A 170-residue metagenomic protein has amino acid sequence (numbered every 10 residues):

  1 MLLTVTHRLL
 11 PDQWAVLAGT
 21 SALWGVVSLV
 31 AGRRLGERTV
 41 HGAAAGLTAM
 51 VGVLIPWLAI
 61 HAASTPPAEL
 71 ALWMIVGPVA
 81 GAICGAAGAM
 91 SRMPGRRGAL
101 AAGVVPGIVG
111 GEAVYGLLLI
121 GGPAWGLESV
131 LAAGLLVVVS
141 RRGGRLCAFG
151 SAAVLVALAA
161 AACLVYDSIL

Functional and structural regions predicted by a protein language model:
M1-L58, A62: N-terminal topogenic module of multi-pass integral membrane proteins
L10-L23, P66-P78, L119-V130: Structural signature of hydrophobic alpha-helical transmembrane segments
G25-V27, V53-L54, G77-C84, V130-V139 (+1 more regions): Alpha-helical transmembrane segments and their membrane-interface exit regions
L29-G42, C84-A101, L136-G150: Cytoplasmic membrane-interface segments at the C-terminal ends of transmembrane helices
A43-G52, A101-V109, C147-A160: Central hydrophobic cores of alpha-helical transmembrane segments in multi-pass integral membrane proteins
I55-I120: Membrane-proximal helix-loop-helix units in multi-pass membrane proteins
G98-R142, S151-L155: Alpha-helical membrane segments in multi-pass integral membrane proteins
A159-L170: Juxtamembrane boundary at the C-terminal end of a transmembrane helix
